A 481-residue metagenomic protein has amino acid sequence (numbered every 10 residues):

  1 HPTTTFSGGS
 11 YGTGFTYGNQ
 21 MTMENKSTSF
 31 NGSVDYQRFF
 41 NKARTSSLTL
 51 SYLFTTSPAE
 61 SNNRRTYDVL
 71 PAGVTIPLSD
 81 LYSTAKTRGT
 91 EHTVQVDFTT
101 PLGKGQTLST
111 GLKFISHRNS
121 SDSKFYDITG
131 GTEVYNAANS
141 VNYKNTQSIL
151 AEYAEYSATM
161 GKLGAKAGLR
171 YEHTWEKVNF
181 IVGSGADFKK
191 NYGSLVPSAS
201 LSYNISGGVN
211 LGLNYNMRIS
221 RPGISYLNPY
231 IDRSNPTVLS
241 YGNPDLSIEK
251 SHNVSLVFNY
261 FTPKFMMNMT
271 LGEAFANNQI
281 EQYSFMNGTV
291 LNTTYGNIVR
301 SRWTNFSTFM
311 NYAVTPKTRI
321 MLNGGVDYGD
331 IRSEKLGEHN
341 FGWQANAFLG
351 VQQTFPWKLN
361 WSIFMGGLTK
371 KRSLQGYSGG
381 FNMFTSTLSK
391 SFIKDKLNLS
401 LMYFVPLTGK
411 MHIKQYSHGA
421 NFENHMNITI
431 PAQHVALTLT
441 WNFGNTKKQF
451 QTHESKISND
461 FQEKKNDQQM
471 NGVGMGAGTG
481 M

Functional and structural regions predicted by a protein language model:
H1-M481: Primarily recognizes Gram-negative and organellar outer-membrane beta-barrels
